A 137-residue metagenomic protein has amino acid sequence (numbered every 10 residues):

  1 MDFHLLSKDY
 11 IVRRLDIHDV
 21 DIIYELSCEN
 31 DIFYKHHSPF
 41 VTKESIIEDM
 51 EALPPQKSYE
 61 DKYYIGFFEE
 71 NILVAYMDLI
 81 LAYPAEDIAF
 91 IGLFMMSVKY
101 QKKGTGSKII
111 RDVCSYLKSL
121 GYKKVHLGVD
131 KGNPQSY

Functional and structural regions predicted by a protein language model:
M1: Terminal substrate-recognition subdomain of acyl/acetyltransferases
L5-L6, Y10, R14-V20, E25-K99 (+2 more regions): Acetyl-CoA-dependent GNAT
E86, G104, Q135: Residues that form or flank phosphate/diphosphate-binding pockets in enzymes that use nucleotide phosphates
F90, K102-G104, H126: Short glycine/serine/threonine-biased micro-segments
S97-K99, K103, K131-G132: Active-site acidic-Proline motif in GNAT/NAT acetyltransferases
S107: Residues forming the Rossmann-fold NAD(P)(H) cofactor-binding site
L117-G128: Conserved GNAT acetyl-CoA-binding A-motif
L127-Y137: Conserved beta-strand-loop-alpha-helix junction that forms the acyl-donor binding cleft
